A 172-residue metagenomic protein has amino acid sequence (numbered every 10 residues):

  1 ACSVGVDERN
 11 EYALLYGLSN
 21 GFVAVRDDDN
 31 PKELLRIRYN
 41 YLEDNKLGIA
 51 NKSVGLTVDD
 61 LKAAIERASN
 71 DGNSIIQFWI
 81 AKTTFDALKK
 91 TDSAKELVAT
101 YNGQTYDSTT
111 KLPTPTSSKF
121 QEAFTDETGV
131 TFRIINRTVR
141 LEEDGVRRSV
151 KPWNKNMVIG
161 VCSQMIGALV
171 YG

Functional and structural regions predicted by a protein language model:
A1-N40, A68-W79, T83: Long, contiguous amphipathic alpha-helices that act as assembly "spine/axial" helices in icosahedral shell and virion
Y12, Y16, Y39-Y41, Y101 (+2 more regions): Sequence-level detector for tyrosine residue identity
A24, I37, V54-L56, S74-I76 (+4 more regions): Hydrophobic transmembrane signal anchors and adjacent membrane-proximal interface regions, especially in viral
K32, K46, K52, K62 (+7 more regions): Context-gated lysine
L34-D71: Short N-terminal edge-element motif at the start of the domain
V58-P115: Ordered core of a single globular domain
K95-G172: Sequence/fold signature of self-assembling virion shell proteins
